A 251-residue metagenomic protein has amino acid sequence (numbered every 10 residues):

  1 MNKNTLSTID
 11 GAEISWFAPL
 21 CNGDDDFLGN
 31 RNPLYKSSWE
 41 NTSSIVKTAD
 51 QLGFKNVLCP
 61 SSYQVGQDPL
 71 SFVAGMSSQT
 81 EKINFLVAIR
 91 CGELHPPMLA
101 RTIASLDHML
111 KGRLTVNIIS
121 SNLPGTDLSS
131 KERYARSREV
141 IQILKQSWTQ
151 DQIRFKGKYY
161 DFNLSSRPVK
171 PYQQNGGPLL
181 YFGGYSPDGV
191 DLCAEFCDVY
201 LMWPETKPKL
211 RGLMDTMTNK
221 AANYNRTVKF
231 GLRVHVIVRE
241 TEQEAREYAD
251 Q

Functional and structural regions predicted by a protein language model:
M1-T80, Q173-P178: N-terminal beta1-alpha1-beta2 module of alpha/beta enzyme domains
N2-Y35, E93-Y159, P204-T218, T227-K229 (+1 more regions): Flexible, glycine-rich active-site loops centered on histidine and acidic residues that chelate a metal or position
S7-I9, V46-Q51, V73-K82, I103-L114 (+2 more regions): Acidic (Asp/Glu)-rich catalytic clusters
A12-A18, V57-C59, N84-I89, L114-I118 (+3 more regions): Hydrophobic faces of well-ordered beta-strands that scaffold small-molecule active sites in alpha/beta enzyme cores
N41-I45, A49, T102, V140 (+2 more regions): Alpha-helical packing segments of well-folded alpha/beta enzyme cores
S62, G66, V87-H95: Active-site nucleophile and cofactor-binding loops and adjacent substrate-binding regions of central metabolic enzymes
Q173, S186-K209: Long hydrophobic segments that form regular secondary structure
L232-R246: Short, conserved secondary-structure transition motifs
